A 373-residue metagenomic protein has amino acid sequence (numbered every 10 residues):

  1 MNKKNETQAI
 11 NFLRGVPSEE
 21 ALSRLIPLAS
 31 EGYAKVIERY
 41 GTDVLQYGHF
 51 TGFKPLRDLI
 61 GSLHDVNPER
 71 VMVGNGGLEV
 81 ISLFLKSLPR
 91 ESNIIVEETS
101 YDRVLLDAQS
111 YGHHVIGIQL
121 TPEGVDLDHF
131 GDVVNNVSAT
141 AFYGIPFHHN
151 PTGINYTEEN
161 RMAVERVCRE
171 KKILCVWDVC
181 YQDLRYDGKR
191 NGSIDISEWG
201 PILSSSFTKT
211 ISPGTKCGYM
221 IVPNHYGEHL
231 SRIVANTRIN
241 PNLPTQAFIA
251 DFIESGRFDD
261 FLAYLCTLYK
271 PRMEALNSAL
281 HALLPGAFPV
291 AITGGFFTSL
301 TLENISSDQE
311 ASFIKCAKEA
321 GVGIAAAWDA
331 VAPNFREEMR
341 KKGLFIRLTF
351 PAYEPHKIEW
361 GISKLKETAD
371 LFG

Functional and structural regions predicted by a protein language model:
M1-F50, I173, K318, V322 (+1 more regions): N-terminal "arm"/small-domain region of PLP-dependent enzymes with the aminotransferase-like
N11, V16, T267-N277, F288-L302 (+2 more regions): Conserved glycine-rich beta-strand-loop-beta hairpin in the small C-terminal domain of fold type I
R39-K172, Q182-W199, Y269: Conserved core of the PLP fold type I
R166, K189-T208, G227-R232, I346: Conserved active-site segment immediately N-terminal to the catalytic lysine that forms the internal aldimine
I202-T267: Conserved core segment of the aminotransferase class I/II
S306-S312, P355-W360: Short, conserved charged micro-motifs
E319, R336-G373: PLP-dependent enzyme catalytic core of the Aspartate aminotransferase-like
